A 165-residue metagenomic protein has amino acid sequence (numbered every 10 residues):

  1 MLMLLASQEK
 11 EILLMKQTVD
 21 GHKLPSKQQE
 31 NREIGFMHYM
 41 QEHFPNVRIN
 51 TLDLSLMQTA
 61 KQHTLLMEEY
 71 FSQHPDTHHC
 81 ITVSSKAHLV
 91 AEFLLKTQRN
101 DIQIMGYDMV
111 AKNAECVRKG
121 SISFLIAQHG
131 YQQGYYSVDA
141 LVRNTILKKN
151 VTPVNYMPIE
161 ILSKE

Functional and structural regions predicted by a protein language model:
M1-L13: A conserved helix-loop-strand patch within extracytoplasmic ligand-binding domains of the periplasmic binding
M1-L4, K27, K119-Y131: Short beta-strand elements at the ligand-binding edges of bilobed clamshell
M15-M37, F44-L65, T82-K86, M109 (+1 more regions): Hinge/beta->alpha junction and helix N-cap segments in small-molecule ligand-binding domains
K23-L24, H129-E165: Hinge/cleft segment of the Venus flytrap/periplasmic-binding protein
M40-V47, L95-D101: Short helix-capping segments at alpha-helix termini
S55-K112: Hydrophobic alpha-helical
A111-S121: Glycine-rich, charge-decorated loop segments at or immediately adjacent to ligand/cofactor-binding or catalytic sites
